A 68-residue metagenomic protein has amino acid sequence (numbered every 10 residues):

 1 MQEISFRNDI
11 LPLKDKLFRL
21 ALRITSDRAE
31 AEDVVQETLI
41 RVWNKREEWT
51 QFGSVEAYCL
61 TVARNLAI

Functional and structural regions predicted by a protein language model:
M1-D9, Q51-V55, T61: Charged, low-complexity, helix/coiled-coil-prone segments
M1-R19, A29-V35: A short, charge-rich alpha-helical start-of-domain segment used by transcription regulators
R19, D33-I40, N44, G53-N65: Structural recognition of an alpha-helix C-terminal capping motif at a helix-to-coil junction
W49, L66-I68: Short, intrinsically disordered, charge-balanced linker/junction segments flanking boundaries in proteins
